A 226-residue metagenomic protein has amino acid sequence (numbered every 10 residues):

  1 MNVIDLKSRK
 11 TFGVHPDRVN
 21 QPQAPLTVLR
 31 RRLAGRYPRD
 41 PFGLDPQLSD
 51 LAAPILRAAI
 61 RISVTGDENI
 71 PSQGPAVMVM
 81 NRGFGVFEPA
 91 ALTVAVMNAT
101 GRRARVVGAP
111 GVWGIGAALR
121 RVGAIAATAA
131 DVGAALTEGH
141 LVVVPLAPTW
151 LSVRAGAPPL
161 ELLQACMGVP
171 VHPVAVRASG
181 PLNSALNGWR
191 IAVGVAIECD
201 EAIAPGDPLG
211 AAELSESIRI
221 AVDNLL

Functional and structural regions predicted by a protein language model:
N2-Q47, G133-L226: Non-catalytic C-terminal accessory region of glycerolipid acyltransferases and related lyso-lipid remodeling enzymes
T27, R31, P46-R57, V112 (+1 more regions): Short hydrophobic helices that act as membrane-entry/anchoring signals
L44-D45, S49-R82: Helix-to-loop junction immediately C-terminal to a conserved catalytic motif
A52-A53, T93-V94, G116, V132-G133 (+1 more regions): Short amphipathic alpha-helical segments and helix-helix/interface helices
I60, A124-A126, V153: A conditional alpha-helix N-cap/helix-loop micro-motif detector
V64-D67, T128-A135: Short, charged beta->alpha transition segments
S72-D131: Catalytic core of membrane glycerolipid acyltransferases/transacylases, capturing the structured, soluble-facing
